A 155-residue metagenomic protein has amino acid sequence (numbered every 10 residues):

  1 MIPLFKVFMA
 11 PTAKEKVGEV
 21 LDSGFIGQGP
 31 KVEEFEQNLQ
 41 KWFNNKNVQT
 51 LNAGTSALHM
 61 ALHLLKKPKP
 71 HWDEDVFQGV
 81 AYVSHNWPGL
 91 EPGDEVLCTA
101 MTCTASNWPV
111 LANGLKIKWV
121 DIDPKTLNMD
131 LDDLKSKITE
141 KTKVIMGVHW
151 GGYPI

Functional and structural regions predicted by a protein language model:
M1-V83, W87-E91, A112, G147: Conserved PLP-binding active-site segment in aminotransferase class I/II-type PLP enzymes
P68-I155: PLP-dependent aminotransferase-like
